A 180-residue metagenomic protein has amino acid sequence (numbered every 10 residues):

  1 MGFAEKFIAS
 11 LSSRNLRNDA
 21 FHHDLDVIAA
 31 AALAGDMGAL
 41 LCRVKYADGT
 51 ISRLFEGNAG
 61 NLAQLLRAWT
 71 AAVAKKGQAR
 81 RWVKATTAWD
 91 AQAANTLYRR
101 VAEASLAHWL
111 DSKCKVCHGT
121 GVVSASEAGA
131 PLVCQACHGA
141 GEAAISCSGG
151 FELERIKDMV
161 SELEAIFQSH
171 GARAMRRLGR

Functional and structural regions predicted by a protein language model:
M1-R100: N-terminal alpha-helical interaction blocks
R100-K113, G121-G129: Short, flexible, mixed-charge glycine/proline-rich loop motifs that serve as phosphate/nucleic-acid-contacting
K113-V116, V133-A136: The −1 position to Zn-ligating cysteines in a subset of zinc-ribbon hairpins
H118-G121, H138-G141: Cys/His-coordinated zinc-binding microdomains
E142-R180: Long, charge-rich boundary regions
